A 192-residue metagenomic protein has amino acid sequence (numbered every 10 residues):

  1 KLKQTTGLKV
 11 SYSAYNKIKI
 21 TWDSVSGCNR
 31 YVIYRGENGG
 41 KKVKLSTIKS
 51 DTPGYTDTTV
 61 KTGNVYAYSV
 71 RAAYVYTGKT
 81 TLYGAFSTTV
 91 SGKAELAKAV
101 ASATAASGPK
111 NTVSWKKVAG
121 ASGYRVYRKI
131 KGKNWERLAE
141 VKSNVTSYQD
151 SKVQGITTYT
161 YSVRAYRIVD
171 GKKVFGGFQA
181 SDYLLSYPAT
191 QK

Functional and structural regions predicted by a protein language model:
K1-G27, T62, K79-G120, G155 (+1 more regions): Pro/Thr/Ser/Gly-rich low-complexity, intrinsically disordered linker/stalk tracts
K19, V32, T56, A67 (+4 more regions): General beta-strand recognition
G27-L45, S69-R71, V118-A139, S162-R164: Extracellular low-complexity, O-glycosylation-prone stalks/linkers
G36, G54, A72-A73, G92-A94 (+4 more regions): Small side chains
S46-I48, A139-V141, Q179: Short hydrophobic alpha-helix segments
D51-Y55, N144-Q149: Short S/T/G- and acidic-enriched coil/turn segments that sit immediately N-terminal to beta-strands in beta-sandwich
D57-K79, D150-G171: Beta-strand-rich modules
